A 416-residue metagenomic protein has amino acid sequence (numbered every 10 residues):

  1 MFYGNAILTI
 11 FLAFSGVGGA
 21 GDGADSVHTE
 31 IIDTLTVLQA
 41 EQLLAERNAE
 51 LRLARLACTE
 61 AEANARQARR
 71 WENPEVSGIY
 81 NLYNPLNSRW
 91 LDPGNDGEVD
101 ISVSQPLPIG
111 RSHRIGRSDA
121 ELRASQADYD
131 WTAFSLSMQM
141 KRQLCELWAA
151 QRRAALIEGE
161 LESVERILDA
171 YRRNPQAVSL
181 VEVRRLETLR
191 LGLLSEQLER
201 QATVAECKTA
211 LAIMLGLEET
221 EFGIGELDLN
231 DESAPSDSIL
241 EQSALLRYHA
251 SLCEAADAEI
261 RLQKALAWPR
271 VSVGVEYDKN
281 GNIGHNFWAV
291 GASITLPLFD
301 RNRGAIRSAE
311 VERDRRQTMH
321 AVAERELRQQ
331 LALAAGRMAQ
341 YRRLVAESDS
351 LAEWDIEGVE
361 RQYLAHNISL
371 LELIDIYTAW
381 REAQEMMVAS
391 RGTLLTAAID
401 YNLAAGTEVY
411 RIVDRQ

Functional and structural regions predicted by a protein language model:
M1-I10: Sec-dependent signal peptide recognition, specifically the positively charged N-region followed immediately by
F11-F14, G18-E75, A177-V183, E218-D257 (+6 more regions): Bacterial Sec-pathway N-terminal export signals of envelope proteins
A20-T29, M386-Q416: Acidic, low-complexity, intrinsically disordered peripheral segments
G23-D33, R66-Q67, S77-G110, D228-E232 (+2 more regions): Small/polar, glycine/serine/threonine/aspartate-rich low-complexity segments that form flexible
L35, A133-A244, R337-Y341, W380 (+1 more regions): Periplasmic alpha-helical coiled-coil/stalk elements that build and connect Gram-negative outer-membrane
Q42-R52, T59-P74, I101-R117, A127-F134 (+6 more regions): A glycine-/polar-enriched beta->alpha junction
G116-D119, L180-L191, E310, L370-T378: Short, charged, amphipathic alpha-helical segments
